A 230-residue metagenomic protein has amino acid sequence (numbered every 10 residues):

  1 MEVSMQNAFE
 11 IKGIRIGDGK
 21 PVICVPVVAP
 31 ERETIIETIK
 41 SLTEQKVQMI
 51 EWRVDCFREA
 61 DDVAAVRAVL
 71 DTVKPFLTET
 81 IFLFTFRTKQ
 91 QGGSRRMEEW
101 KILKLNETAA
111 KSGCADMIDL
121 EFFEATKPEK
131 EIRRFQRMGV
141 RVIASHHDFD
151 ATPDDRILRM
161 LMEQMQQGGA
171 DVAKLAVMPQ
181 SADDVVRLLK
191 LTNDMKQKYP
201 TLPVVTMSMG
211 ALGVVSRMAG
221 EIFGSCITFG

Functional and structural regions predicted by a protein language model:
E2-A8, D18-R137, R141, H147-P153: Active-site beta->alpha loop and helix N-cap motifs at the rims of alpha/beta catalytic domains
I11: A short helix/loop element that forms part of the nucleotide-sugar donor recognition site in Leloir-type
I14-D18, P75, A110-S112, Q166-Q167 (+2 more regions): Solvent-exposed alpha-helices and their adjacent loops that cap or buttress functional pockets in soluble metabolic
M117, F123-G230: Catalytic alpha/beta core domains of metabolic enzymes, predominantly
